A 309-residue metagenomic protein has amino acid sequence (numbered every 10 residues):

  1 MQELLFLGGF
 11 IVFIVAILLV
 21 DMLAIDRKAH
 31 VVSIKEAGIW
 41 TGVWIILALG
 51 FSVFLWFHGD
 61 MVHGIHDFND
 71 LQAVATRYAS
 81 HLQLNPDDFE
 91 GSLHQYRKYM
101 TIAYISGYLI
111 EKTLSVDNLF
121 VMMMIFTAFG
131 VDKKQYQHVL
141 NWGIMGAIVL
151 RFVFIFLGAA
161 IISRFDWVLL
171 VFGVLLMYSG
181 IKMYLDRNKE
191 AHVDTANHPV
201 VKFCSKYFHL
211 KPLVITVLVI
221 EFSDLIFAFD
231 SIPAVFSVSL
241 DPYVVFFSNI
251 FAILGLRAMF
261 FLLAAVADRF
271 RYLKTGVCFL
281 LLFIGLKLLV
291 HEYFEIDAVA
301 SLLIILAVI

Functional and structural regions predicted by a protein language model:
M1-I309: Multi-pass alpha-helical transmembrane bundle typical of ion/small-solute transporters and intramembrane aspartyl
